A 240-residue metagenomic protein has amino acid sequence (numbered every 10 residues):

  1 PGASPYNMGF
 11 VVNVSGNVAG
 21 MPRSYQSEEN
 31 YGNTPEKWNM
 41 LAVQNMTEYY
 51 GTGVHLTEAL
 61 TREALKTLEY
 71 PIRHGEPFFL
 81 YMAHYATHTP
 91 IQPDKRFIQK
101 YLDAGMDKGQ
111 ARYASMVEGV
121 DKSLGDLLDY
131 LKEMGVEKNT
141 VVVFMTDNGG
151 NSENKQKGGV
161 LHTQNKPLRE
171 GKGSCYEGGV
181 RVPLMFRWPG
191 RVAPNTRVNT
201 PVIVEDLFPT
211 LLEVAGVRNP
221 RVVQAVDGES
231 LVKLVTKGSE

Functional and structural regions predicted by a protein language model:
P1, A19-P22, Y85-T89, K122-S123 (+3 more regions): Solvent-exposed loop/turn segments at secondary-structure junctions within structured extracellular/periplasmic domains
P1-F78, H84-P93, A111-A114: Formylglycine-dependent
P5-N7, K95-L102, Q156-T163: Short secondary-structure boundary/capping segments
M8, E58-R62, A111, E118-G125 (+2 more regions): A structural signal for well-ordered alpha-helical segments within the folded catalytic domains of diverse enzymes
M8-V11, R73-L80, V136-V142, V180-V182 (+1 more regions): Loop/turn elements at helix/coil->beta-strand transitions in domains of secreted/extracellular proteins
M21-Q44, G125-M134, V143, L161-E240: Substrate-binding rim/cap in mid-to-C-terminal beta-strand-loop elements of soluble/periplasmic
Y25, R96-S123: Extended hydrophobic/aromatic segments used for targeting, binding, or gating
E76-P77, A83-H84, G119-Q156: Metal-dependent active-site segment of extracytoplasmic phospho-/sulfohydrolases and closely related
